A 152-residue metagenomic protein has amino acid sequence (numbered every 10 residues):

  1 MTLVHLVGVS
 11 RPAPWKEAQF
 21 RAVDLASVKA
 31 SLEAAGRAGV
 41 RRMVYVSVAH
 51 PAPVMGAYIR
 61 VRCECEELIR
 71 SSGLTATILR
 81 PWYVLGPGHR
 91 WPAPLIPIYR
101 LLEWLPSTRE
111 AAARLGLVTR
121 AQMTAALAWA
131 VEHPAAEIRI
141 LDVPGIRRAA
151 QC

Functional and structural regions predicted by a protein language model:
M1-A30, A34-R37: NAD(P)H-binding glycine-rich loop region in Rossmannoid oxidoreductase-like domains and their noncatalytic homologs
L6-V7, M43-A49, L79-P81: SDR active-site strand-loop-helix element
V9, S47, W104-P106: Hydrophobic alpha-helical segments, principally membrane-spanning helices and signal/leader peptides
A13-W15, R42-V54: Short, flexible active-site loops
Q19-S27, A49-V61: Alpha-helix N-cap/loop-to-helix boundary motif
K29-E33, R41, C63, E67: Internal, well-ordered alpha-helical scaffold/interface segments that support domain packing or protein-protein contacts
A38, P53-C152: Oxidoreductase cofactor-interface core, primarily capturing Rossmann-like NAD(P)-dependent enzymes
